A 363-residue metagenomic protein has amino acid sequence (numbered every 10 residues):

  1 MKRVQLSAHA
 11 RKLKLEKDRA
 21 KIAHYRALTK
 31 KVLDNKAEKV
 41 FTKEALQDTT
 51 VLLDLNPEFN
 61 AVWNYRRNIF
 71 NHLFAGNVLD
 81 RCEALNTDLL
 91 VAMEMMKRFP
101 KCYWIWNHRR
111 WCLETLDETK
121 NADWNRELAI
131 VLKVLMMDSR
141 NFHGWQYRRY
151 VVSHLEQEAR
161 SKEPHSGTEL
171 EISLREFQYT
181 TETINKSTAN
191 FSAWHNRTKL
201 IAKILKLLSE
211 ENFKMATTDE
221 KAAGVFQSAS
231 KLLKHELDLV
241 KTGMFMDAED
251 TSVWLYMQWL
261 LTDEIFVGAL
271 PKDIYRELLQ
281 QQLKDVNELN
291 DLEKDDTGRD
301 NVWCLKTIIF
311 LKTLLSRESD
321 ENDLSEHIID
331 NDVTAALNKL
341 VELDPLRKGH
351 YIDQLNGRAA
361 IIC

Functional and structural regions predicted by a protein language model:
M1-A61, R66-L85: Extreme N-terminal leader/anchor segments
V40-K43, P57-N60, P100-Y103, S139-F142 (+4 more regions): Residue signature of alpha-solenoid helical repeat architecture, marking inter-repeat boundaries and helix-start
L53, F70, L113, V152 (+4 more regions): Residue at a conserved register position within TPR or TPR-like alpha-solenoid repeats
W63, A189-H195, E249-W259: An alpha-helical repeat/solenoid feature that recognizes helix-turn-helix modules
L89-F99, W106-D247, I274: Eukaryote-skewed repeat-based solenoidal scaffolds used as protein-protein interaction platforms, primarily
L205-C363: Structured C-terminal portions of repeat-based eukaryotic scaffold domains
